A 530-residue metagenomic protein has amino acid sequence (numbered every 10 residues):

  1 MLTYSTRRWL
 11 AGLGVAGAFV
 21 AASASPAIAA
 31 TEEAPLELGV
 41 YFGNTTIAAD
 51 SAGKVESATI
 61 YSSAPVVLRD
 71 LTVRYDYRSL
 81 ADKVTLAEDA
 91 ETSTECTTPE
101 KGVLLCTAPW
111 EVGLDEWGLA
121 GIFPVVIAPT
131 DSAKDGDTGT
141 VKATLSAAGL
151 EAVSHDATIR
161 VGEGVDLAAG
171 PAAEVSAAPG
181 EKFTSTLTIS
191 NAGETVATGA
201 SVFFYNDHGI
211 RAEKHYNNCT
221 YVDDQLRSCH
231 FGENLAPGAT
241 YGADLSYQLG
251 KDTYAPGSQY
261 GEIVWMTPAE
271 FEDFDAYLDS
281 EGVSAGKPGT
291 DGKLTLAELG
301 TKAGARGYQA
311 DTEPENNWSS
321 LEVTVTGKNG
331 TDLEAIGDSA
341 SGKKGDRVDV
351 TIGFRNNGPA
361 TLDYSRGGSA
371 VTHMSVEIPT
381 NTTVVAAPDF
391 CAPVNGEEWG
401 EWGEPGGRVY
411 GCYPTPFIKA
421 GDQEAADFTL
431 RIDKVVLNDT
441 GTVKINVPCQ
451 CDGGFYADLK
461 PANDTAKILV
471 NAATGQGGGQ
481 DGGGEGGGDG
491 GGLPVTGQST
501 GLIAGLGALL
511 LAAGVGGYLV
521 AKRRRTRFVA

Functional and structural regions predicted by a protein language model:
M1, I503-A530: C-terminal membrane-anchoring or membrane-association module
F19-I28: C-terminal segment of classical bacterial N-terminal signal peptides
A30-A48, D156-A178, G209-R211, E315-K343: Low-complexity, acidic Ser/Thr/Pro/Gly-rich terminal tails and inter-domain linkers that flank the onset of structured
T31-P35, L68-G113, A197-A236, S369-G411 (+1 more regions): A surface/secretory-pathway sequence property marking extracellular, secreted, or lumenal proteins enriched
L38-R69, A172-V196, I336-A370: Short beta-strand elements of extracellular/lumenal beta-sandwich folds
P109-G136, G232-F274, G411-T442: Low-complexity, intrinsically disordered segments enriched in Ser/Thr together with acidic residues
S146-D156, E270-W318, L362-R366, Q450-K467: Beta-sandwich strand segments
T474-L509: Extracellular Ser/Thr-rich, low-complexity/disordered mucin-like segments
